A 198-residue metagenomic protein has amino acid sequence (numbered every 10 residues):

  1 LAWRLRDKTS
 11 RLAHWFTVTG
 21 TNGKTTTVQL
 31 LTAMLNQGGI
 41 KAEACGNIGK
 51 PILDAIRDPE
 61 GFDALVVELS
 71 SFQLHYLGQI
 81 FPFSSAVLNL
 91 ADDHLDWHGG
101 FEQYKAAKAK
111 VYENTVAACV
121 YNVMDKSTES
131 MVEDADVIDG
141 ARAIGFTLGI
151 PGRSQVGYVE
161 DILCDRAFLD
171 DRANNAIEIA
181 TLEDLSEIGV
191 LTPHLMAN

Functional and structural regions predicted by a protein language model:
A2-R142, G157-I162, A167: Phosphate-binding loop of NTP-binding sites
F101-E102, G140-N198: Adenine nucleotide phosphate-binding catalytic loops in nucleotide-utilizing enzymes
